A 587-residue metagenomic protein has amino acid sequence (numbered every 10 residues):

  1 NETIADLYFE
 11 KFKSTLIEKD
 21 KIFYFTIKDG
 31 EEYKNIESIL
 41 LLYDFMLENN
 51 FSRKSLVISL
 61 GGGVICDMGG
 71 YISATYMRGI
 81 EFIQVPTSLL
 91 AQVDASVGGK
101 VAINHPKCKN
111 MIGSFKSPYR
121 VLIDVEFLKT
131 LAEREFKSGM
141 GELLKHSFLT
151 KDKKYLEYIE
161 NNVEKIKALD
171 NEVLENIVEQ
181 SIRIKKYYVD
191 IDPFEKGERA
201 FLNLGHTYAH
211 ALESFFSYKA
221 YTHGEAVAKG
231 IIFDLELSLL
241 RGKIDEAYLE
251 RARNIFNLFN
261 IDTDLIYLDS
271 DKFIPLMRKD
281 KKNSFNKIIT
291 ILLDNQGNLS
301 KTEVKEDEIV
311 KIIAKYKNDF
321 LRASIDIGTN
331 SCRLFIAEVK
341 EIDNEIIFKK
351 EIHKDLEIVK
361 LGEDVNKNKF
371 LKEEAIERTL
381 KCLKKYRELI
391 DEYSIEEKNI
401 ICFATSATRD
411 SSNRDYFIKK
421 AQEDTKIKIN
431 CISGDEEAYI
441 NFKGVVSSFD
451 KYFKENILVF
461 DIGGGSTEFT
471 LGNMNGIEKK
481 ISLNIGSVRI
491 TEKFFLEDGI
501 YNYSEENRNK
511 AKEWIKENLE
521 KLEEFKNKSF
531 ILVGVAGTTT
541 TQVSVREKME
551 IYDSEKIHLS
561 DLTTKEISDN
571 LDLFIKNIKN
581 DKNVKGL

Functional and structural regions predicted by a protein language model:
N1-L56, T425: ATP/NTP phosphate-donor binding region
F51-I72, Y76-S88, I457-F460: A short, small-residue-rich loop immediately preceding and capping a beta-strand
G61-G63, G205-T207, D326-S331, F460-S466 (+3 more regions): A short acidic Gly-Thr/Ser loop motif
V64-Y71, Q92-V93, A211, C332 (+3 more regions): Short glycine/serine/threonine-rich phosphate/pyrophosphate-binding segments that cradle anionic phosphate groups
Y71-N162: A glycine/threonine-rich phosphate-anchoring loop and its flanking beta-alpha core in nucleotide/phosphate-binding
E135, G141-K145, K243-D319: C-terminal charged capping/lid subdomain of soluble metabolic enzymes
E157, N161-D271: Active-site segments that bind and position negatively charged phosphate/pyrophosphate groups
R322, D364-E392, T405-N456, L471-L587: Helical "lid/coupling" subdomains associated with nucleotide-phosphate turnover
